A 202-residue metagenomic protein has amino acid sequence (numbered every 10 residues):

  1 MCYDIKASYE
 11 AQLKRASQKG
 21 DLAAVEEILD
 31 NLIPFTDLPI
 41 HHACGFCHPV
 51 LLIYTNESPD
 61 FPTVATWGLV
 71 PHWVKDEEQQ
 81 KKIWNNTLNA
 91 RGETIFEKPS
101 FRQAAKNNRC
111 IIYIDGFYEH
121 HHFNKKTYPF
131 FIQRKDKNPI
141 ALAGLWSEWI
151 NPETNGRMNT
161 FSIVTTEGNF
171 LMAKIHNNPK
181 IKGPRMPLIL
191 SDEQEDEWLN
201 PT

Functional and structural regions predicted by a protein language model:
M1-T202: Short linear sequence motif anchored by a di-proline
